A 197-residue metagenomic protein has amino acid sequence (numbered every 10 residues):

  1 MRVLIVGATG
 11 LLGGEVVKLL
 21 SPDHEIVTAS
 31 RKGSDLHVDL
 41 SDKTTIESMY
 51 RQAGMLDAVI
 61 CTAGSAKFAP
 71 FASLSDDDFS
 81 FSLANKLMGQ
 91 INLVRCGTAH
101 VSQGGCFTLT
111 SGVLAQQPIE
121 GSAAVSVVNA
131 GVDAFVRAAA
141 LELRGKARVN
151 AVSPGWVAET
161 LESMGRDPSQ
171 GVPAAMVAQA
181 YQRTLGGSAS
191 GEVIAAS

Functional and structural regions predicted by a protein language model:
L4-L19: N-terminal Rossmann NAD(P)H-binding glycine-rich loop of SDR-like oxidoreductase domains
A29-T44: Rossmann-fold cofactor-recognition segment
L40-L56: Conserved Rossmann-fold cofactor-binding substructure of NAD(P)-dependent oxidoreductases
I60-A69: Conserved NAD(P)H cofactor-binding loop of Rossmann-fold oxidoreductase domains
P70-F71, D78-S80: Substrate-binding pocket helix/loop in short-chain dehydrogenase/reductase
S82-L83, I91-N92, C106-V132, V136-L141 (+1 more regions): Catalytic loop of short-chain dehydrogenase/reductase
A147, A151, G155-E159, M164-S197: C-terminal helical subdomain
